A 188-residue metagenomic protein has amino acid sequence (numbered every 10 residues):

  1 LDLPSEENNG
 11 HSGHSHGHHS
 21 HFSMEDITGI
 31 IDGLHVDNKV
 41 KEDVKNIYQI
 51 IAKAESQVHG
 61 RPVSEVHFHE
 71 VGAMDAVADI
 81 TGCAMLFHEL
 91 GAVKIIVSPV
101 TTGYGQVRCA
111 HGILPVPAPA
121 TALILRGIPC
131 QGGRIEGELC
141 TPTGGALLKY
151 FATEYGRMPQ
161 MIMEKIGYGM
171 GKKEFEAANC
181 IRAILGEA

Functional and structural regions predicted by a protein language model:
L1, D75, L148: Divalent metal-coordination and catalytic microenvironments
L1-V58, A118, G127-C130, I135-G145 (+1 more regions): Glycine-rich nucleotide/cofactor/substrate-binding loop typically near the N-terminus or early in the first domain
T28, A84, A122: Short glycine-/small-residue-rich flexible loop motifs, especially phosphate/cofactor-binding loops
V40, G60, V66-E70, I95-P99 (+1 more regions): General beta-strand structural signal in soluble alpha/beta enzymes
A54, P62-E70, G112, P159: Glycine-rich, flexible loop/turn motifs
V58, E70-A73, I80, G103 (+2 more regions): Short glycine/serine/threonine-biased micro-segments
F68-G91: Conserved phosphate/anionic-ligand binding catalytic regions in large, soluble enzymes, centered on
A92-E187: Mobile "lid/hinge" segments at catalytic clefts and subdomain interfaces of large enzymes
